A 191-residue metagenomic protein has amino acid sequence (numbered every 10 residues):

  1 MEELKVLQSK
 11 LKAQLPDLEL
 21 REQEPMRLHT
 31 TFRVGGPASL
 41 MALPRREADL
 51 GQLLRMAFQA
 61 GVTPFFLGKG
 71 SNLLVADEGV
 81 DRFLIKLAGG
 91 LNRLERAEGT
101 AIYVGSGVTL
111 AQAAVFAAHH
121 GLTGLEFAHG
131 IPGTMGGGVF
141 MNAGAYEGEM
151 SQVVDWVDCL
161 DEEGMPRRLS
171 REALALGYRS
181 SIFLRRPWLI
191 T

Functional and structural regions predicted by a protein language model:
E2-M135: Anion-binding (especially nucleotide phosphate/pyrophosphate-binding) glycine-rich loop and adjoining beta-alpha core
G35-G36, A42-E47, L74-N92, F140-S170 (+1 more regions): Structural signature of FAD isoalloxazine-binding scaffolds in flavoprotein oxidoreductases
N72-L73, A114-A117, L125-H129, N142-E149 (+2 more regions): A generic local secondary-structure boundary/capping motif
R171-L176: A short, sequence-level motif marking secondary-structure junctions
